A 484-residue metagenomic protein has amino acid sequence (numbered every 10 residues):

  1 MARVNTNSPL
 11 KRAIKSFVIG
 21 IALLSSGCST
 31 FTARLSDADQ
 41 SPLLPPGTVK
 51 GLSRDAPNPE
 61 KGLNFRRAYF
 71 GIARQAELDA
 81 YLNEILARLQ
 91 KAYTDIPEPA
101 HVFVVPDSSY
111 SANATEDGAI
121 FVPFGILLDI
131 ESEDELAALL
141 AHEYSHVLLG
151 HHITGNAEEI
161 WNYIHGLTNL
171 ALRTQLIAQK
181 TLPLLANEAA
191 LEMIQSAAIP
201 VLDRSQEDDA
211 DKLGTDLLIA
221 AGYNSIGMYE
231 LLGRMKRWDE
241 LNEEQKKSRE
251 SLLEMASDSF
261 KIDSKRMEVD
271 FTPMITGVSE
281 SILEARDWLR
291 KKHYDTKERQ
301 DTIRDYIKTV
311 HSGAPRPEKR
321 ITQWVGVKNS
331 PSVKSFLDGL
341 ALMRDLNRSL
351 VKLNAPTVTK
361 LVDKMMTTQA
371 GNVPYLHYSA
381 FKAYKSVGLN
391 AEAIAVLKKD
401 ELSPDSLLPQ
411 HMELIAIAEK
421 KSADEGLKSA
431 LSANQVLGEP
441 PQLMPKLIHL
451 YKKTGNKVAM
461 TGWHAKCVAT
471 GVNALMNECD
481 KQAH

Functional and structural regions predicted by a protein language model:
A2-F17: Bacterial N-terminal signal peptides that target proteins for export
S16-S26: Bacterial N-terminal signal peptides
C28-H484: A Zn2+-metalloprotease active-site environment signal
